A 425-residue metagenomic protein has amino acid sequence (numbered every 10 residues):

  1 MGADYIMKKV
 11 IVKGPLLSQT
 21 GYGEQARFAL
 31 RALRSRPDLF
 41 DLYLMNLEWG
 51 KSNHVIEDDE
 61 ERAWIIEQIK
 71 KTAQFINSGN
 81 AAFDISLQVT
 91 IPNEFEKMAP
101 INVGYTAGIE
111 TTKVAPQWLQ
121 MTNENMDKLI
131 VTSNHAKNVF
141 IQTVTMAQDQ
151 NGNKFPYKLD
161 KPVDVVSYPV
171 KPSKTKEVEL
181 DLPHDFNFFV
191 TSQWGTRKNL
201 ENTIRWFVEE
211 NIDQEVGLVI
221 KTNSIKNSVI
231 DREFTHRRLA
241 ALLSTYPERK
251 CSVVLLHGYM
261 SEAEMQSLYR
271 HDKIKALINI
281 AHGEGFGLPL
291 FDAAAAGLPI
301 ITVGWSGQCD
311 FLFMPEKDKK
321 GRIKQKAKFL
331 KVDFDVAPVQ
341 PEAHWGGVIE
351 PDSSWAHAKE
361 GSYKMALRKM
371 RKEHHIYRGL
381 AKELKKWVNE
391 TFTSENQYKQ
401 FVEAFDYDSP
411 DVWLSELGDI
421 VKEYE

Functional and structural regions predicted by a protein language model:
G2-A82, G217, S394, K399 (+3 more regions): N-terminal pre-catalytic "stem/leader" segment of glycosyltransferase-like enzymes
I11, K174, D181-K198, I204-F207 (+1 more regions): Conserved donor-binding/catalytic core segment of Leloir-type glycosyltransferases
I11-K13, K51-V139: Extended catalytic core of nucleotide-activated donor transferases of GT-like folds
D127-T175: Donor nucleotide-sugar binding/catalytic pocket of nucleotide-sugar-dependent glycosyltransferases
S224, D335, Q340-E425: C-terminal amphipathic helix plus adjacent low-complexity, charged tail appended to glycosyltransferase catalytic
V229-L268, K275, K324: Nucleotide-activated donor-binding/catalytic signature segment of Leloir-type glycosyltransferases, i.e., the conserved
H282: Aromatic "clamp/platform" in nucleotide-sugar-dependent glycosyltransferases that forms part of the donor/acceptor
P299-T302, L312-F313, K319-K331: Short hydrophobic beta-strand element within catalytic cores of glycosyltransferases and related nucleotide-activated
